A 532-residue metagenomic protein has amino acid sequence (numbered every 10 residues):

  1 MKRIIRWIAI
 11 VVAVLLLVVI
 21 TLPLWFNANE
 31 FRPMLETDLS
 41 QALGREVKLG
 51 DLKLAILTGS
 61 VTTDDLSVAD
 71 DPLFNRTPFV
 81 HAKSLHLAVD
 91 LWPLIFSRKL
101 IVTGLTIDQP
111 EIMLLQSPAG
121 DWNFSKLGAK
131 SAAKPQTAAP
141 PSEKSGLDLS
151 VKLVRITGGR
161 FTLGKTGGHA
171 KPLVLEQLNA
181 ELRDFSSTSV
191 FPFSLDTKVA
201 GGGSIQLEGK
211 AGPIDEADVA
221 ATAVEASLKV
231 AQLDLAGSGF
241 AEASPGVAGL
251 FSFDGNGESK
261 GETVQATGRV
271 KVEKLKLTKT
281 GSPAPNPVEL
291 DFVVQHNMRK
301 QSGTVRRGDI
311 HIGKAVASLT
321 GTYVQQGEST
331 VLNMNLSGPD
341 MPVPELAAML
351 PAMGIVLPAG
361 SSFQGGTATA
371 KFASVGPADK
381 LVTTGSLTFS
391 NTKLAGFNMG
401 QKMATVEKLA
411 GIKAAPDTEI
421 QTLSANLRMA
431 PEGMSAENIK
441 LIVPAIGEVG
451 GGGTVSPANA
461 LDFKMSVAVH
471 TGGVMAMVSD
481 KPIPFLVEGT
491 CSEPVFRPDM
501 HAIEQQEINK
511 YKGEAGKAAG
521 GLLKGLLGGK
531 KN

Functional and structural regions predicted by a protein language model:
M1-G44, G513-A515, G521-K524, K531: N-terminal type II signal-anchor transmembrane helix that functions as the membrane-insertion/stop-transfer segment
R45-G50: A short, amphipathic edge element
A55, G59-S84, I101-S125, L153-R155 (+4 more regions): Small-residue helix/turn framework positions
S84-L91: N-terminal post-signal-peptidase region of extra-cytosolic proteins
L94-F96, F124-G128, L147, L250 (+4 more regions): Short, aromatic- and cysteine-enriched interfacial helices/patches that mediate contacts at lipid membranes
F124-K144: Intrinsically disordered, low-complexity segments enriched in small/polar residues
K130-P135, A415, L527-N532: Low-complexity, charge- and small-residue-enriched intrinsically disordered regions
S142-L153, L381: N-terminal helix-cap/turn-to-beta initiation motif at the start of protein domains
